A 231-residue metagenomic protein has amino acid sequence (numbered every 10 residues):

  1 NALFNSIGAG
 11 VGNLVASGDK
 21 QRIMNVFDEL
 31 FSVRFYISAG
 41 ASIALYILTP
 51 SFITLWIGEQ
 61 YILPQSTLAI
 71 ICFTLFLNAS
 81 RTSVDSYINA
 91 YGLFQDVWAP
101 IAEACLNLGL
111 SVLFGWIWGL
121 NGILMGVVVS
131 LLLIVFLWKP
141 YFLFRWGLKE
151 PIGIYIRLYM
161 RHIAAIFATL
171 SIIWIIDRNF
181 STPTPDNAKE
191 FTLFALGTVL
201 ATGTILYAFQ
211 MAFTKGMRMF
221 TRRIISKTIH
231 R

Functional and structural regions predicted by a protein language model:
N1-F31, F35, D85-A90: Helix-loop junctions and terminal segments of transmembrane helices in multi-pass membrane transport/translocation
N1-N5, S66-G115, L120-W146, V199 (+1 more regions): Short runs within selected transmembrane alpha-helices of multi-pass transporters and secretion channels
G10, G18-N25, F142-M160: Interhelical loop/hinge segments that connect adjacent transmembrane helices in multipass membrane
M24-S38, I62-I70, Y87-E103, L158-H162: Membrane-water interface at loop-to-transmembrane-helix junctions
V26, V33-L45, N121-L143, Y159 (+1 more regions): Short alpha-helical transmembrane segments in multi-pass integral membrane proteins
D28, L45-F76, L148, P183-N187: Interfacial segments at transmembrane-helix termini and the short loops linking adjacent helices
L108-V112, I166-T182: Hydrophobic alpha-helical transmembrane segments in multi-pass integral membrane proteins
L148-P151, W174-R231: Membrane-proximal transmembrane or re-entrant/amphipathic helices at the cytosolic face
